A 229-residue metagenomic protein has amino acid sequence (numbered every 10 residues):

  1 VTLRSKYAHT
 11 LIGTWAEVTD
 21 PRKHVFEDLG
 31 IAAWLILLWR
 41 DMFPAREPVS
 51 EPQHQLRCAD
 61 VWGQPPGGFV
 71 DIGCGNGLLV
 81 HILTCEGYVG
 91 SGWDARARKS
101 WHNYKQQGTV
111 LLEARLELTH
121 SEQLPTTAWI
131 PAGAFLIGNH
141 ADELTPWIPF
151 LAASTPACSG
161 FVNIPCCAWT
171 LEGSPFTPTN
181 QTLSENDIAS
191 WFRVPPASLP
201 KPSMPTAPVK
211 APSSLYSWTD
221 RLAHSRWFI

Functional and structural regions predicted by a protein language model:
V1-D60, Q64: Intrinsically disordered, low-complexity glycine/charged-rich regulatory or linker segments that flank or connect
T14-A16, G73, G133: Sparse, context-dependent recognition of short Cys/His-centered cofactor- or disulfide-binding micro-motifs
R57-C58, G63-G68, G75-N76, V80-I229: Domain-level detector for long C-terminal conserved domains
